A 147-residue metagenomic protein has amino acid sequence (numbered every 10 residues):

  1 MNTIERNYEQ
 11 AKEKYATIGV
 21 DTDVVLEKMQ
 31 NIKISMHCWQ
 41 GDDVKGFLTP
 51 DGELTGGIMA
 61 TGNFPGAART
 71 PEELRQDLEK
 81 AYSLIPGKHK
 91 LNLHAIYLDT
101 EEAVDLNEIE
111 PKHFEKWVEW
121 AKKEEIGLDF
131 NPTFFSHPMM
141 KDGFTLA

Functional and structural regions predicted by a protein language model:
M1-A147: Alpha/beta catalytic barrel-like cores
